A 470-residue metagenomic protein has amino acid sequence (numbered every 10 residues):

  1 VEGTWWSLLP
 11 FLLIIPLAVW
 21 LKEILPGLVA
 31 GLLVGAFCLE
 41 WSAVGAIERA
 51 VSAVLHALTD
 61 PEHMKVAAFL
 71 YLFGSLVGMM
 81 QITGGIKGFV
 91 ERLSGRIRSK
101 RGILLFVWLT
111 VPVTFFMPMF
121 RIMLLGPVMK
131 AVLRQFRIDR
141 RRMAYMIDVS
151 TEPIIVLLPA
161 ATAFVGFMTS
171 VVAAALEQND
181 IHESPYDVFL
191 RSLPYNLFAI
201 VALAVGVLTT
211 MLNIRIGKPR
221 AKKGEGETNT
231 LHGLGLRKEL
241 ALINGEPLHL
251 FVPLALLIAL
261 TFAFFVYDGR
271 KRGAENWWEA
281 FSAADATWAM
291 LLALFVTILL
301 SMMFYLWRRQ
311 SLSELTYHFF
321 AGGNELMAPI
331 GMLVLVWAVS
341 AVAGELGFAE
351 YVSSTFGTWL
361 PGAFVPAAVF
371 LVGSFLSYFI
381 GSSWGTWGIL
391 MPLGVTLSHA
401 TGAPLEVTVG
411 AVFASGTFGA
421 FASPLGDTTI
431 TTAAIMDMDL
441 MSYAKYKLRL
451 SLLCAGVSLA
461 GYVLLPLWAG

Functional and structural regions predicted by a protein language model:
V1-S75, G88-R96, L256-V334, F348-W359: Hydrophobic transmembrane alpha-helices of multi-pass solute/ion transporters
T4, C38, S42, I181 (+6 more regions): Long, contiguous bundles of hydrophobic transmembrane helices that form the permeation core of multi-pass
S7-L28, I103-V107, R142-L157, A241-L254 (+2 more regions): Alpha-helical transmembrane segments and their helix-start/interface "positive-inside/aromatic belt" motifs in integral
L9-W20, A30-C38, F69-G78, T110-T114 (+9 more regions): Hydrophobic core segments of alpha-helical transmembrane domains in multi-pass membrane transport and ion-translocation
L28-C38, D148, G388-G394, V412: Central hydrophobic cores of alpha-helical transmembrane segments in multi-pass integral membrane proteins
V44-A144, R309-H399: Membrane-embedded alpha-helical segments and adjacent helix-loop junctions characteristic of multi-pass solute
Q81, Q135-F136, P153-L157, A175-N179 (+2 more regions): C-terminal transmembrane helix pair
K100-T114, I138-V165, N179-V201, K222 (+2 more regions): Alpha-helical transmembrane segments of multi-pass membrane proteins
